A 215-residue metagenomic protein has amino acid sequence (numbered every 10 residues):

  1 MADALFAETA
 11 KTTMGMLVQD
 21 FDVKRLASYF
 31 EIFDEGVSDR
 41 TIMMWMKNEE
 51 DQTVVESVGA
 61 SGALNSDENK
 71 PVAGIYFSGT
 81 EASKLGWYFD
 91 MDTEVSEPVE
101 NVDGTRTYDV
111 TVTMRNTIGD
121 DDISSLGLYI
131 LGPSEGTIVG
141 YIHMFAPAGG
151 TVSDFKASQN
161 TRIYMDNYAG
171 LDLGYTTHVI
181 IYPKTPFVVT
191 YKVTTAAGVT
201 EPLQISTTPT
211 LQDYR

Functional and structural regions predicted by a protein language model:
M1-R215: Lumenal/extracellular ectodomains and adaptor appendage modules of the eukaryotic vesicle/secretory system
